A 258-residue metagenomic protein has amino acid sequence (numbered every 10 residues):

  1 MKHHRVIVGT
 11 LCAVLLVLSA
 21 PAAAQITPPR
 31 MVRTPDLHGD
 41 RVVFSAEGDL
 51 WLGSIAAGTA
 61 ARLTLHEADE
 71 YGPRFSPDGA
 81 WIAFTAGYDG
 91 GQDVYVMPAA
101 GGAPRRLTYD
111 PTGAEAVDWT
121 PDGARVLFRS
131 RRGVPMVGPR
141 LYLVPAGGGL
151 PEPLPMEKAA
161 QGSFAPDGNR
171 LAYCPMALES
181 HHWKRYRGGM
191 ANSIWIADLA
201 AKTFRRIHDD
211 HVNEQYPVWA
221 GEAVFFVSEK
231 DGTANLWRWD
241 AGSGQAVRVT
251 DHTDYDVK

Functional and structural regions predicted by a protein language model:
M1-L11: Bacterial N-terminal signal peptides that target proteins for export
G9-S19: Bacterial N-terminal signal peptides
A20-A24: Sec/Tat signal peptide C-region and signal peptidase I cleavage site
I26-G53, G72: Beta-strand-rich domains and repeat architectures in extracellular enzymes and scaffolds, especially beta-propellers
G39-D40, D78-A80, D122-A124, D167-N169 (+1 more regions): Short coil/turn segments that connect the beta-strands within blades of beta-propeller domains
S45-W51, L65-E70, A83-Y95, R106-E115 (+7 more regions): A flexible loop/linker signature enriched in serine peptidases of the S9 family
A57-T59, G101-A103, G148-L150, A201-T203 (+1 more regions): Short coil turn/linker residues within repeat-based beta-strand modules
